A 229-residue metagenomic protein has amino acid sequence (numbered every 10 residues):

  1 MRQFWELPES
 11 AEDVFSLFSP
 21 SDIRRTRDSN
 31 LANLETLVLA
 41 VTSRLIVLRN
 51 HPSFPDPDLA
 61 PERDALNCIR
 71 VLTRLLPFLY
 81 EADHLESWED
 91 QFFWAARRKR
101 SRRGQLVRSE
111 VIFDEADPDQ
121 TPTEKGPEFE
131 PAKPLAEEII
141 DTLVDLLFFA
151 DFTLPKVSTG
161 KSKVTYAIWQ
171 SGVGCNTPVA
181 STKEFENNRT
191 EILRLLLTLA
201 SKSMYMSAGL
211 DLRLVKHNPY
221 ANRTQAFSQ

Functional and structural regions predicted by a protein language model:
M1-Q229: Long amphipathic alpha-helical scaffold regions
